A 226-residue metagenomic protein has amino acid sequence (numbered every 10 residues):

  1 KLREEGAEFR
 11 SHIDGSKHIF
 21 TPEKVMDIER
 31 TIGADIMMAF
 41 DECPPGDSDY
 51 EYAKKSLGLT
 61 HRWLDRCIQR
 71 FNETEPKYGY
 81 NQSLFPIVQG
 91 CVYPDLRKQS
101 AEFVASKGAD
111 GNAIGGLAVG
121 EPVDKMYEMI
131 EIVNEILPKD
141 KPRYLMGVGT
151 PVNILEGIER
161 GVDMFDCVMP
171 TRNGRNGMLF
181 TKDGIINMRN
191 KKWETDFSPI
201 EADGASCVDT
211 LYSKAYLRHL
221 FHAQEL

Functional and structural regions predicted by a protein language model:
K1-K77, K191-E194: Non-catalytic, usually N-terminal nucleic-acid engagement modules in DNA/RNA processing proteins
G6, N81, S213-K214: Alpha-helix initiation and N-capping motif
F9, M188, S206: Short clusters of hydrophobic/aromatic residues that line enzyme substrate/ligand-binding pockets
D41-D47, E201-L226: C-terminal extensions of enzymes
G46-Y50, K54, G111-L117, L226: Glycine- and acidic
G58-H61, R70, T74, S83-I200: Glycine-rich phosphate/ribose-binding loops and adjacent secondary-structure elements that form binding surfaces
R66, F103, I132, Y216-H219: Alpha-helical scaffold segments in soluble metabolic enzymes
E73-N81, V208-D209: Intrinsically disordered, low-complexity coil segments
